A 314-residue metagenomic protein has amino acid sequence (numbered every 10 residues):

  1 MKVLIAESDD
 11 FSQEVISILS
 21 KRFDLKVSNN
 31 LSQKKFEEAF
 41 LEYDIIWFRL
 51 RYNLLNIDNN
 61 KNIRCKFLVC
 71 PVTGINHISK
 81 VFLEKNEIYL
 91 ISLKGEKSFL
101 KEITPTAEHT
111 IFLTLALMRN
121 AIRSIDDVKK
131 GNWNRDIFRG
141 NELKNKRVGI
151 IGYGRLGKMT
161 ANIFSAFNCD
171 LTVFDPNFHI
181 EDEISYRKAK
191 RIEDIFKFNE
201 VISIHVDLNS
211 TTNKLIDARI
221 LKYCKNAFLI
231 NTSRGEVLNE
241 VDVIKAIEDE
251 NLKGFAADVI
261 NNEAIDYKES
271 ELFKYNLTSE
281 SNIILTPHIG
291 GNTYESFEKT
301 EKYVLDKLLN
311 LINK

Functional and structural regions predicted by a protein language model:
M1, D136-N226: Rossmann-like dinucleotide/phosphate-binding beta-alpha-beta segment
M1-I45, N168-T172: N-terminal glycine-/charge-rich "phosphate-binding" loop or analogous flexible N-terminal tail
E38-A39, K61, D194-I195, I220 (+1 more regions): Structural alpha-helical scaffold elements that stabilize or flank donor/cofactor-binding regions in carbohydrate
F40-I45, N62-K66, K197-I202, K225-A227: Short acidic/histidine-rich motifs immediately flanking catalytic phosphotransfer sites in two-component signaling
D44-I125: Phosphate/diphosphate ligand-binding glycine-rich loop within oxidoreductases
R51, T73, E200, H205-L208 (+2 more regions): Short glycine-/small-residue-rich Rossmann-like dinucleotide-binding loops
Y52-C65, T211-L229: Rossmann-fold NAD(P) dinucleotide-binding segment
E96, D170, N226-A227, S233-K314: Rossmann-like dinucleotide-binding domain for NAD(H)/NADP(H)
